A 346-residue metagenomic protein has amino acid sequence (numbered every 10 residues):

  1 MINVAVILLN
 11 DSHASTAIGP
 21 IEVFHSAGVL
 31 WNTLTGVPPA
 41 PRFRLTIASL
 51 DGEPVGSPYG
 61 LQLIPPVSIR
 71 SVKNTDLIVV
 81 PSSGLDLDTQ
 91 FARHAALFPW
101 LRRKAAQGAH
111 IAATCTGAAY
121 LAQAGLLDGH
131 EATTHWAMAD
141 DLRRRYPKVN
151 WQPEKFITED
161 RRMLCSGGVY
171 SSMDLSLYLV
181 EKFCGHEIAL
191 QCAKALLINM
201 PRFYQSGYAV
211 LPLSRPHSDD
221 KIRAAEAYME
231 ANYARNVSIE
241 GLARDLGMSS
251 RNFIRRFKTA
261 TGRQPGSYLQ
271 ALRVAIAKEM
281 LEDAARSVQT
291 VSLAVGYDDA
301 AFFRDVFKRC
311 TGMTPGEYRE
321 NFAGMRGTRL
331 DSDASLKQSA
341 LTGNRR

Functional and structural regions predicted by a protein language model:
I2-K73: N-terminal beta1-alpha1 cap of cysteine-dependent amidohydrolase-like domains
R44-I111: Flexible gly/pro-rich beta->alpha loop and the following alpha-helix that scaffold active-site loops
L97-A137: Catalytic nucleophile loop
D128-F156, Q191-C192: A conserved active-site-flanking secondary-structure segment within enzyme catalytic domains
R145-F183: Amphipathic alpha-helical segments enriched in hydrophobic/aromatic residues interleaved with Lys/Arg
K155-S166, F183-A227, A231, R244-D245 (+2 more regions): Short, Lys/Arg-enriched, Trp-marked, Pro/Gly-tolerant hinge/linker segments that flank
A224, Y228-A231, N236-L272, S292-E317: Basic/polar phosphate-binding segments, predominantly the helix-turn-helix DNA-binding elements of transcriptional
S287, A294, A301-R346: …primarily DNA-binding HTH/wHTH and HhH modules…
